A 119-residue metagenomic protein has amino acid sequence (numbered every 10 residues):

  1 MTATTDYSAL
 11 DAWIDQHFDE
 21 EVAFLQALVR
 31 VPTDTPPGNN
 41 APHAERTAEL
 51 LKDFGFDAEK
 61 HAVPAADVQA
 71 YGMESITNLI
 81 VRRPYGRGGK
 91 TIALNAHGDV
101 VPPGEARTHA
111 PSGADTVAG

Functional and structural regions predicted by a protein language model:
T2-G119: Acidic/His- and Gly-rich active-site-bordering loop/insert found across diverse amide/peptide-bond hydrolases
